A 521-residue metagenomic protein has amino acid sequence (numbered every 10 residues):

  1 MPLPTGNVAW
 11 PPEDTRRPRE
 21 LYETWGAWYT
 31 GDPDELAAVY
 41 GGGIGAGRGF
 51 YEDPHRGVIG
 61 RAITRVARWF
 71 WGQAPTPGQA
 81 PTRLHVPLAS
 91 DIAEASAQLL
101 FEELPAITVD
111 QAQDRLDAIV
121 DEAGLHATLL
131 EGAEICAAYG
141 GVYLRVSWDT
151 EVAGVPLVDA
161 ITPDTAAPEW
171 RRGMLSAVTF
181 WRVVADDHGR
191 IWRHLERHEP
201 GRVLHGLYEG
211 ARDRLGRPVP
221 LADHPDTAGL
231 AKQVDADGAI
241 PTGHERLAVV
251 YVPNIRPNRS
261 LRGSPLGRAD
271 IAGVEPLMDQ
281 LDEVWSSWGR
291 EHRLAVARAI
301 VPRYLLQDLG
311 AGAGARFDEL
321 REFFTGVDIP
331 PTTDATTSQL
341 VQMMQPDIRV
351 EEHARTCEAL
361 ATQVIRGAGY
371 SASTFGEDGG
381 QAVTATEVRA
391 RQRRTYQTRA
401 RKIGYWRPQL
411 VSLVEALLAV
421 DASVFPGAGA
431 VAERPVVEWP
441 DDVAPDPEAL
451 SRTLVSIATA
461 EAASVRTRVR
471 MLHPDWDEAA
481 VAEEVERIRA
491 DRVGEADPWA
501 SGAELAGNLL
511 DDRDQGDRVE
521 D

Functional and structural regions predicted by a protein language model:
M1, L144, L281, R468-V469: Short low-polarity hydrophobic stretches
M1-S176, F180, D186-D187, A500 (+2 more regions): Extended, helix-rich architectural segments
L3-P4, A228-A390: Extended, charged amphipathic alpha-helical segments
D32, L36, G43, Q73 (+13 more regions): Short secondary-structure junctions and interdomain/linker hinges
Q73, H85, F101-L104, D117 (+4 more regions): Conserved aromatic-histidine-acidic binding/catalytic patches
T108, A112-R115, D121-T128, G273 (+4 more regions): Short amphipathic alpha-helical segments
D117, L130-E131, A137-R268: Extended, regular secondary-structure scaffolds
A311-Q339, M344-D521: C-terminal helix-loop subdomains that flank or include functional centers
